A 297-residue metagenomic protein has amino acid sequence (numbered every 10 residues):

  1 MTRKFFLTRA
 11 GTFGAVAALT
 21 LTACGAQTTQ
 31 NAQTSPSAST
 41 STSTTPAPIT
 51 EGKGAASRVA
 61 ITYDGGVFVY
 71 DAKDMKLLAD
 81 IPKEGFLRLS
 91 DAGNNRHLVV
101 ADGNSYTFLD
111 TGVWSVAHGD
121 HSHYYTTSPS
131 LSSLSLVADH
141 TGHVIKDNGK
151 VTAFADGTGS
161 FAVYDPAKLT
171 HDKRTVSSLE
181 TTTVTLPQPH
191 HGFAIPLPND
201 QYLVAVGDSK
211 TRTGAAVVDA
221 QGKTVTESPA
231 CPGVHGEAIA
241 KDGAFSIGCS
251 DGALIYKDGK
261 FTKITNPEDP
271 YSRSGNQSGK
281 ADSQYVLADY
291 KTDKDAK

Functional and structural regions predicted by a protein language model:
T20-A23: C-terminal motif of bacterial Sec signal peptides marking the signal peptidase cleavage site
G25-T28: Bacterial signal peptide processing site
Q33-H97: Extracytoplasmic low-complexity, Pro/Thr/Ser/Ala/Gly-rich segments that lie immediately after a secretion/anchoring
S43-G52, K83-H97, P129-G149, T182-N199 (+2 more regions): Repeated scaffold domains used in trafficking and secretory/extracellular systems, primarily beta-propellers
T50-Y63, N94-D102, Y106-T107, G142-V163 (+4 more regions): Short beta-strand elements that form the blades of beta-propeller/WD-repeat-like and other beta-sheet-rich scaffold
V69-D71, L109-G112, V163-A167, A215-A220 (+2 more regions): Hydrophobic/aromatic beta-strand positions that recur at structurally equivalent sites within the blades
K73-P82, S115-L136, K173-L186, Q221-P229 (+1 more regions): A short beta-strand motif characteristic of beta-propeller blades
V206-K297: Acidic, serine/threonine- and glycine-rich low-complexity intrinsically disordered segments that serve as flexible
